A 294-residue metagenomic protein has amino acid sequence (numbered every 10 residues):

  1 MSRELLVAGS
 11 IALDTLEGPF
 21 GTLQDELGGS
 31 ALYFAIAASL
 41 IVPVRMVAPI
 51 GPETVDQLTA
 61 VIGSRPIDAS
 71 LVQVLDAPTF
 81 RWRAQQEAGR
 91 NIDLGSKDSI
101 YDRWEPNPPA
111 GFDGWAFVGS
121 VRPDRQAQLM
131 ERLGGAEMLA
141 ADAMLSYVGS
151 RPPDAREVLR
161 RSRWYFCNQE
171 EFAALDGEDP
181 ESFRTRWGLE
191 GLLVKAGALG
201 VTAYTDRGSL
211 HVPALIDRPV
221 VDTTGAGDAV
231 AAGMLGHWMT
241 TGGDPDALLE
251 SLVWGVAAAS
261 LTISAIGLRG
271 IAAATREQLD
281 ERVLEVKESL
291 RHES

Functional and structural regions predicted by a protein language model:
R3-L5, L13-D25, L40-G119, D124 (+2 more regions): Conserved N-terminal subdomain of the carbohydrate kinase-like
L6-A8, W115-F117, A140, F166 (+1 more regions): Structural motif
G9-I11, A229: Active-site metal-binding loops of divalent metal-dependent hydrolases
G29-L40: Histidine-anchored nucleotide/phosphate-binding helix
I36, R81-Q85, G200-Y204: Short beta-strand scaffold segments in enzyme catalytic cores
A38, N168, G227: Short, conserved phosphate/pyrophosphate- and ester-handling motifs at nucleotide-, phospho-/glycolipid
R45, L215-H292: Conserved post-catalytic alpha-helical subdomain immediately downstream of the catalytic base and nucleotide-binding
G135-M138, L145-P213, P219: Conserved phosphate/ATP/ADP-binding segment of small-molecule kinases
